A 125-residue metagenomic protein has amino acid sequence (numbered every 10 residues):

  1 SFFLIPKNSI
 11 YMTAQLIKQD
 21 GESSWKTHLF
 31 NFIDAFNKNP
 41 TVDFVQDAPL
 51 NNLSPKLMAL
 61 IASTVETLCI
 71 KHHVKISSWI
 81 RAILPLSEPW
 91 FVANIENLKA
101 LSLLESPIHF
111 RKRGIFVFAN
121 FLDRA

Functional and structural regions predicted by a protein language model:
S1, L29, I33, I61 (+1 more regions): Generic hydrophobic secondary-structure signal
F2-R81: Charged, helix-prone or intrinsically disordered regulatory segments positioned adjacent to compact structured domains
K75-A125: Charge-dense, extended regions
